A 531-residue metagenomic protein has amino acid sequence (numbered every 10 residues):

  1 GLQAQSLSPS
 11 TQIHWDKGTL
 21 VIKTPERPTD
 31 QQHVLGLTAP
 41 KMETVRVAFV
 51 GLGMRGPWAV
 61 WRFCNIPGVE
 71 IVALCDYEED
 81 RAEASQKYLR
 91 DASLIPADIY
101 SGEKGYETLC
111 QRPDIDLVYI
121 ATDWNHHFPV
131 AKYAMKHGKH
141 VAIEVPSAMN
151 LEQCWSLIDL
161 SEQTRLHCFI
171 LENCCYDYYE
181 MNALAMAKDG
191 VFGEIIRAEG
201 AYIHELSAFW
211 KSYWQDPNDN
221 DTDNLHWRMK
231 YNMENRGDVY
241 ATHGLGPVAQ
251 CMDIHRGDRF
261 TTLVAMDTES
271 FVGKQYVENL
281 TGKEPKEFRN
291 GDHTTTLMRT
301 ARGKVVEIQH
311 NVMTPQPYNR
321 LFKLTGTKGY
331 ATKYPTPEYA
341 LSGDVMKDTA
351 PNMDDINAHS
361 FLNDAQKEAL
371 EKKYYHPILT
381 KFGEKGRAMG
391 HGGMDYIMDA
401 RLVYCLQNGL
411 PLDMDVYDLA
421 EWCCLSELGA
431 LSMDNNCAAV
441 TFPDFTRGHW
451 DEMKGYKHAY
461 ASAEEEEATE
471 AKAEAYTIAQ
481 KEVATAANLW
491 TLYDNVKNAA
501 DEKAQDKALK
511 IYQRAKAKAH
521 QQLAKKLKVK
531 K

Functional and structural regions predicted by a protein language model:
G1-Q3: N-terminal secretory signal peptides and thylakoid transit peptides that target proteins across membranes
S6-V21, P25-P28, L35, P57-W58 (+4 more regions): C-terminal helical cap and adjacent loop that interface with cofactors, partners, or active-site loops
L7-A92, K528: N-terminal Rossmann-like dinucleotide-binding module
A97-D116: A structured beta-alpha segment of the ubiquitous adenosine-cofactor-binding alpha/beta core
L117, D123-W124, F128-Y176, G190: Beta-strand-loop-alpha-helix segment that lines the small-molecule cofactor/substrate pocket of alpha/beta enzymes
T164-F169, C174-F288, L402, N436: Predominantly a Rossmann-like dinucleotide-binding segment in NAD(P)-dependent oxidoreductases
T296-R302, G326: Active-site beta-strand termini and strand-to-loop segments that position acidic
